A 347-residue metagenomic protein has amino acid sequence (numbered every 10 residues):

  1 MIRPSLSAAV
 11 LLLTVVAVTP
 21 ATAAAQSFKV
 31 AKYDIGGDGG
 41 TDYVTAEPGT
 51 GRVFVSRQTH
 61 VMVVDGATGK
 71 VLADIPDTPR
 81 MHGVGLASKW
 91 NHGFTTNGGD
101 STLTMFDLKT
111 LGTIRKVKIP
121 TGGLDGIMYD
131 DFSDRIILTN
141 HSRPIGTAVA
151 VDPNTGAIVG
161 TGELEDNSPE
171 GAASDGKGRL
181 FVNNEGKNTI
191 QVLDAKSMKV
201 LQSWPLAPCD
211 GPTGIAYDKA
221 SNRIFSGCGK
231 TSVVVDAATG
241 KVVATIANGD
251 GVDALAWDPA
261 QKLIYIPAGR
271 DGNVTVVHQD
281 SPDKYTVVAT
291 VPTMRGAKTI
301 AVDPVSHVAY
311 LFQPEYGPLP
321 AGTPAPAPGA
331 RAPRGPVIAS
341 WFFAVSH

Functional and structural regions predicted by a protein language model:
M1-L6: Positively charged n-region of N-terminal signal peptides that target proteins for export
S7-T19: Bacterial N-terminal signal peptides
A21-H347: Predominantly soluble domains enriched in secretory-pathway, periplasmic, or organellar proteins
